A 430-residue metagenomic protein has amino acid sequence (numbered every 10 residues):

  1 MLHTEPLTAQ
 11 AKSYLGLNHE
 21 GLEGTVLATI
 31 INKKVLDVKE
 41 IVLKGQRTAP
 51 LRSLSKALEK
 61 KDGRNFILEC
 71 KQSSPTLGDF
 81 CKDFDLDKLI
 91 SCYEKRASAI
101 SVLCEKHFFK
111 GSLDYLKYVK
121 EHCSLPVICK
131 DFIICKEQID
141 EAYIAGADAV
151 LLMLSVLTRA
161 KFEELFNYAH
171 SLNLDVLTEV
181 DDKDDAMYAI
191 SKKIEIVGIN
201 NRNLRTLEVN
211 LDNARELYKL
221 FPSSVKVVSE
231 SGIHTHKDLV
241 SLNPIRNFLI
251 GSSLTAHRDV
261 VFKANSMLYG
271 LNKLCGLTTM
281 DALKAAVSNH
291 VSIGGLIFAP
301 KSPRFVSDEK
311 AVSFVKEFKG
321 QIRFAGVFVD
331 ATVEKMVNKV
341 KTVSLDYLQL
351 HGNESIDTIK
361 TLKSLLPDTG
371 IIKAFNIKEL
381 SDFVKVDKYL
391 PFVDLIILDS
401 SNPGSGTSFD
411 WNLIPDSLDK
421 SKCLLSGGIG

Functional and structural regions predicted by a protein language model:
L2-D83: An N-cap/entry alpha-helix motif that binds or orients negatively charged groups
L7-T8, L211-F221, L254-C275, S307-F318 (+1 more regions): C-terminal helical cap(s) of enzyme catalytic domains, especially alpha/beta-barrels
G16-L17, F66-D85, P126-I133, L177-E179 (+6 more regions): Active-site mouth loops of central-metabolism enzymes
N65, T76-H170, L174-L177, K183-A189 (+2 more regions): N-terminal active-site wall of soluble small-molecule enzyme domains
Q72-D83, K88-F109, A189-Y218, I293 (+3 more regions): Glycine/Thr-rich beta-alpha phosphate-binding loop at enzyme active sites
R96-A97, H122-L125, I144-V150, H170-L174 (+9 more regions): Glycine-enriched alpha-helix->loop->beta-strand junction motifs that scaffold or abut catalytic
I134-G146, D181-K192, S229-I250, T278-N289 (+6 more regions): Catalytic cores of alpha/beta
I144-K161, G198-E208, P244-M267, V291-P303 (+2 more regions): Glycine-rich phosphate-binding active-site loops on the catalytic face of alpha/beta enzymes
